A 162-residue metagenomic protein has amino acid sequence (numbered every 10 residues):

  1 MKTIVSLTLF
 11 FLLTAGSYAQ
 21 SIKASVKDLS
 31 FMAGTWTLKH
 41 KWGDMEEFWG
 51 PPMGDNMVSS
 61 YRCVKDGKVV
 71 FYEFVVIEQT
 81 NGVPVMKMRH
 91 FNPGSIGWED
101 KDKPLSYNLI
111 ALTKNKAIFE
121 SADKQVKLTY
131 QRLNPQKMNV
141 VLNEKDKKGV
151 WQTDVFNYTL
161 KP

Functional and structural regions predicted by a protein language model:
M1-A24: Bacterial Sec-dependent N-terminal signal peptides
S21-T35: N-terminal helix-cap/turn-to-beta initiation motif at the start of protein domains
D44-S121: Central antiparallel beta-sheet cores of small beta-barrel/beta-sandwich binding domains
M45-E47, E73, V126-L128, Q152-F156: Short beta-strand segments
D100-K101, Y107-N108, K137-N139, E144-P162: Edge beta-strand at a domain terminus
A122-K124, N134: Structural preference for beta-rich elements and adjacent junctions enriched in aromatics
T129-K137: Extended Gly/Ser/Thr-rich low-complexity repeat segments, especially those forming or decorating extracellular
